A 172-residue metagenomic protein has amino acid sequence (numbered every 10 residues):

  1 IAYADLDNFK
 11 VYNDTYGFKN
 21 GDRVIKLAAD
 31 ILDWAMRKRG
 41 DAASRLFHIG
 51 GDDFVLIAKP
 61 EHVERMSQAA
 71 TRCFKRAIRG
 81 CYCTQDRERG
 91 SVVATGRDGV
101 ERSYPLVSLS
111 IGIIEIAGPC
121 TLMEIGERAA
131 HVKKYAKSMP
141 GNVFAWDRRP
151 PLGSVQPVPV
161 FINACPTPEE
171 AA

Functional and structural regions predicted by a protein language model:
A2-D5, G51: Conserved metal-coordinating catalytic motifs of nucleotidyl cyclase and c-di-GMP turnover enzymes
K10-W34, F47-G51, V55, E61-Q68 (+1 more regions): Conserved long alpha-helical elements within nucleotide-processing catalytic cores of c-di-GMP signaling and class III
I31, A35, C73, A77 (+1 more regions): Conserved short hydrophobic interaction patches
M36-D41: Short secondary-structure junctions
H48, Y82-H131, V143-R149: A short glycine-enriched loop-to-beta-strand structural element that forms part of the catalytic core of nucleotide
D53-E88, T121: Short helix/loop segment flanking the catalytic signature motif in cyclic-nucleotide metabolism enzymes
Y135-E170: Flexible, glycine/charge-rich interdomain/linker segments that couple and regulate nucleotide signaling catalytic cores
